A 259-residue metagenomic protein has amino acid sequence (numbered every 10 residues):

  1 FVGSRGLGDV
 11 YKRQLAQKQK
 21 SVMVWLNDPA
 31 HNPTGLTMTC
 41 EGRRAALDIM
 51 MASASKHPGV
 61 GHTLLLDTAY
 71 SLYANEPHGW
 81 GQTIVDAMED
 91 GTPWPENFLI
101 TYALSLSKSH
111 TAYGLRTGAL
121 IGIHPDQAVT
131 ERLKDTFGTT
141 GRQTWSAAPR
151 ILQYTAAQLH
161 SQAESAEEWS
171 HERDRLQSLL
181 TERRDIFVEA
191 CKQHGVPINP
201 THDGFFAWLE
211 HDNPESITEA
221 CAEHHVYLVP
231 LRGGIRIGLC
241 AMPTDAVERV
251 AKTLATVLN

Functional and structural regions predicted by a protein language model:
F1-Y11: Single conserved hydrophobic/aromatic residue that forms the stacking wall/gate of nucleotide- or nucleobase-binding
D9-K18, R44-K56, Q143: Short amphipathic alpha-helices and their capping/turn segments at secondary-structure boundaries
Q14, E96, E215, E219-N259: PLP-dependent enzyme catalytic core of the Aspartate aminotransferase-like
M23, T63, T101: Hydrophobic "anchor" residues on beta-strands that sit immediately upstream of conserved functional sites
P29-N32, Y70-L72, S107-H110, P125-Q127 (+4 more regions): Short, solvent-exposed loop/turn segments at secondary-structure junctions
M38-W80, V85-G91, P95-E96: Catalytic PLP-binding core of fold-type I/II PLP enzymes
E89-Q177: Conserved core segment of the aminotransferase class I/II
R150, A157, S170-E210, P230-G233: Conserved glycine-rich beta-strand-loop-beta hairpin in the small C-terminal domain of fold type I
